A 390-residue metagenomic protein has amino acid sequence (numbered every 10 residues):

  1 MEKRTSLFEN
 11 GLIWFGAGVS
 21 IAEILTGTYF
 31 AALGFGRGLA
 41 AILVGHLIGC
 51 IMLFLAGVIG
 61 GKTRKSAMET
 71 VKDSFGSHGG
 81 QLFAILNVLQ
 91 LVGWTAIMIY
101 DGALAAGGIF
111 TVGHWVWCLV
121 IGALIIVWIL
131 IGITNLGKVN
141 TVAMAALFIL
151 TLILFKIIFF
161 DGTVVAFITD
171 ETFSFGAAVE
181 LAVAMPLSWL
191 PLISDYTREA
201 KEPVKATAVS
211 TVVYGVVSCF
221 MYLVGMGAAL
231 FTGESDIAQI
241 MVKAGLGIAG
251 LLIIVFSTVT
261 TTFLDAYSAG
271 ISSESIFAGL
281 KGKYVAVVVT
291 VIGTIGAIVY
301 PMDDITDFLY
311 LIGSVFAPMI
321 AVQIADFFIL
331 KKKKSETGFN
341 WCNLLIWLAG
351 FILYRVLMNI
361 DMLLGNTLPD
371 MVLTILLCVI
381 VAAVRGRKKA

Functional and structural regions predicted by a protein language model:
M1-R37, N135, S174-V179, P191 (+2 more regions): Membrane-interface "cap" regions at the ends of multi-pass membrane proteins
I13-A17, F83-V88, I109-G132, M144-F155 (+3 more regions): Transmembrane alpha-helical segments of multi-pass small-molecule transport proteins
T28-V58, K72, G79-Q81, Y214 (+1 more regions): Extracellular loop-to-transmembrane helix junctions
Y29-A32, V58, I97, D101-I109 (+6 more regions): Membrane-water interface regions at transmembrane-helix termini and the short interhelical loops of multi-pass membrane
Y29-A40, V44, L104-C118, T134-A143 (+5 more regions): Transmembrane helix-loop boundary segments of multi-pass membrane transporters
G80-V112, V259-S275, P318: Hydrophobic transmembrane alpha-helices that form the core helical bundles of multi-pass secondary transporters
V116-I158, T169-D170, T207-Y214, L309-A321 (+1 more regions): Membrane-interface loop-to-helix entry segments
D170, A321-A390: C-terminal membrane-solvent junction of multi-pass transporters and transport-like membrane proteins
